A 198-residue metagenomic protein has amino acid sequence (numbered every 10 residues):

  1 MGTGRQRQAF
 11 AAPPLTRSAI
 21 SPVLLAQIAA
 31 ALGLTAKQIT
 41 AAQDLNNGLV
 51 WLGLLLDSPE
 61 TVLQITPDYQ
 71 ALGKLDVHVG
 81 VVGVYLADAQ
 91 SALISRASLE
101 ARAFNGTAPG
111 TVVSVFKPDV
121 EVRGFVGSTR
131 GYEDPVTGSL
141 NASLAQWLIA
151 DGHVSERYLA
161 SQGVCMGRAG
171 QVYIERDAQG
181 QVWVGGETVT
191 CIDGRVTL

Functional and structural regions predicted by a protein language model:
M1-L75, L99, I149-L198: Acidic, low-complexity central loop/insert segments
N46-N47, D88, N105, N141: Detector for Asparagine
A71-G131, L159-V182: Conserved phosphate-donor
G131-A145: Short glycine/threonine-rich catalytic loop with a Thr-x-Gly-x-Asp
